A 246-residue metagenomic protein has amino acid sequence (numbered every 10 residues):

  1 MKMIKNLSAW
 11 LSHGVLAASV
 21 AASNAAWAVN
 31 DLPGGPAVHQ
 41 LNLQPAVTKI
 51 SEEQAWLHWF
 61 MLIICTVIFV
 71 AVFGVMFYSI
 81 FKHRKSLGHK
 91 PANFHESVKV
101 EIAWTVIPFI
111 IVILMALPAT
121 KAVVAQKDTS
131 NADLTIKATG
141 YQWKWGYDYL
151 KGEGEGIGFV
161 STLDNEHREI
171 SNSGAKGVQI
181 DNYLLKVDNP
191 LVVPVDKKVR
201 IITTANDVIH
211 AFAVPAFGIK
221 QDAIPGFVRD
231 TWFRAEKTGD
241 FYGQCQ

Functional and structural regions predicted by a protein language model:
M1-M3, M61, M76, M115: Detector for methionine-enriched segments
M1-N30: N-terminal secretory/membrane targeting signals
L16-S23, F69, F109-V112, T120: Hydrophobic alpha-helical segments of integral membrane proteins
V29-F60, I80-Q246: Non-transmembrane, membrane-proximal soluble domains of secreted or membrane proteins
C65: Active-site-proximal cofactor/substrate-binding loop regions of enzyme domains
F69-H83: Alpha-helical transmembrane segments
